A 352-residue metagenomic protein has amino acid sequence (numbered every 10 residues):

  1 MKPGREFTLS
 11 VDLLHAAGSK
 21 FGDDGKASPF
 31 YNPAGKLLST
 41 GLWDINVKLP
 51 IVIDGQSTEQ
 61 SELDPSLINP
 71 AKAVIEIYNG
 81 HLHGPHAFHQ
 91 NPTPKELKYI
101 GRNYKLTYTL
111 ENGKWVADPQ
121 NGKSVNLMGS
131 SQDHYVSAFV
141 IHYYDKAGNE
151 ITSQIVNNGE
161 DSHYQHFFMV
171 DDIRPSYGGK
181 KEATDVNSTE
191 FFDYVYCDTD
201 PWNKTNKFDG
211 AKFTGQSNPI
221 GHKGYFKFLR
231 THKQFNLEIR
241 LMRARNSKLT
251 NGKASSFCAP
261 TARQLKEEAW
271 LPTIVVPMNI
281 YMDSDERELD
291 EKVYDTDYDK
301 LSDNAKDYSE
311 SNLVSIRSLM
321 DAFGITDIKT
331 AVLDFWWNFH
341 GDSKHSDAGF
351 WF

Functional and structural regions predicted by a protein language model:
M1-F352: First exposed extracellular module after export/assembly in secreted or surface-exposed proteins
